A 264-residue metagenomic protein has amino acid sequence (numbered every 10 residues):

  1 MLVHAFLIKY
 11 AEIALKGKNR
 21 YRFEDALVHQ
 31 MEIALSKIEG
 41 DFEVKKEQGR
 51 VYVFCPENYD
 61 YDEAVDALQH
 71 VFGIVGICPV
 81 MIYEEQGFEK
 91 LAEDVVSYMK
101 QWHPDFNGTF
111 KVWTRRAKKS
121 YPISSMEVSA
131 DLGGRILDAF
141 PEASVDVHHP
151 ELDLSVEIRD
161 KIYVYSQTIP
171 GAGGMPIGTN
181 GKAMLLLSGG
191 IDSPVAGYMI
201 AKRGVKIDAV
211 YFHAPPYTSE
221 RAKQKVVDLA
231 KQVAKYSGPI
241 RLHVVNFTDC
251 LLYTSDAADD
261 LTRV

Functional and structural regions predicted by a protein language model:
M1-M184, G197-R241: RNA-binding accessory domains that recognize and position tRNA/RNA substrates
L186-G189, D256: Short conserved micro-motifs on helix faces and helix-strand junctions that flank and scaffold key functional residues
S188, F212-A214, F247: Cofactor-binding loop segments of dinucleotide-utilizing enzymes, especially the Rossmann-like FAD- and NAD(P)+-binding
D192: Hydrophobic/small residue at the entry helix of a nucleotide-binding pocket
V195-A196, T262: Generic hydrophobic alpha-helical membrane-span motif
V205-K206, T248-C250: Short connector loops/turns at beta-strand edges and beta->alpha or beta->beta junctions
V244, C250-S255: Conserved adenosine/adenylate-binding substructure
Y253-V264: Single conserved hydrophobic/aromatic residue that forms the stacking wall/gate of nucleotide- or nucleobase-binding
